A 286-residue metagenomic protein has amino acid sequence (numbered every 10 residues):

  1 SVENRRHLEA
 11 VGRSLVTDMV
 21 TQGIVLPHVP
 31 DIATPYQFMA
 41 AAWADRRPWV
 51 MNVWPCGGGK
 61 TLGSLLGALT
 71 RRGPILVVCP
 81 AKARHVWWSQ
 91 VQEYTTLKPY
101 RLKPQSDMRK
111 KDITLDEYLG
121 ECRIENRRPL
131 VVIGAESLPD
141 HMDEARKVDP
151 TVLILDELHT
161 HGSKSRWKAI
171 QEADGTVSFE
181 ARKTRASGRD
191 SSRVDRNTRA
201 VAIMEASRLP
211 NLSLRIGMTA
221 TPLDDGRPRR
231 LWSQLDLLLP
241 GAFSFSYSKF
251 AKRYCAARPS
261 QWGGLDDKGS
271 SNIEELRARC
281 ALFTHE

Functional and structural regions predicted by a protein language model:
L15-V53: Conserved pre-motif I regulatory segment
R47-G67: Walker A/P-loop
P55-G57, N211-P228: Conserved helicase ATPase motor motifs in RecA-like P-loop NTPase domains
G63, R72-E93, D225-R227: Conserved Walker A/P-loop ATP-binding site and its immediately adjacent core in helicase/helicase-like ATPase domains
A83-M108, L238: Conserved helix-turn-beta segment of the N-terminal RecA-like "Helicase ATP-binding" lobe in SF1/SF2 helicases
K111-V131: Conserved motor-coupling elements within RecA-like helicase/translocase cores
R127, V132-K147, N197-A220, A242-E286: Inter-lobe coupling linker of SF2 helicases/translocases
K147-L214: SF2 helicase catalytic motif II
